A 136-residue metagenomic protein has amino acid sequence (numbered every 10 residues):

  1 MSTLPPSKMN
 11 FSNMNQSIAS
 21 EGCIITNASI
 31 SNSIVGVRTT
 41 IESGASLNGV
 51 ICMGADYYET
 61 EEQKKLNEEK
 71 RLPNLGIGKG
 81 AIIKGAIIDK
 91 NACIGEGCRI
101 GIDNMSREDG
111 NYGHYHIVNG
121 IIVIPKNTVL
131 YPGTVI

Functional and structural regions predicted by a protein language model:
M1-I136: Left-handed beta-helix
